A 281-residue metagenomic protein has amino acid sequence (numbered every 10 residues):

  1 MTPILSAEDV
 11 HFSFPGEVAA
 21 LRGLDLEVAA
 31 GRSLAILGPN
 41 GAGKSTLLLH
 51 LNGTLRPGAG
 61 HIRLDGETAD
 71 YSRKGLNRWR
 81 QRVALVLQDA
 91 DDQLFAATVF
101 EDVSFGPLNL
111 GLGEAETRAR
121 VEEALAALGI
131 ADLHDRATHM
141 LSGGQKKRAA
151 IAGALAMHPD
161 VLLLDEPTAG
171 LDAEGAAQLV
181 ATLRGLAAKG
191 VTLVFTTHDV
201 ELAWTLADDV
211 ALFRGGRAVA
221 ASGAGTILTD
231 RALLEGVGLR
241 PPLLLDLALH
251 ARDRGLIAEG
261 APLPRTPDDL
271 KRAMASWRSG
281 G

Functional and structural regions predicted by a protein language model:
L37-P39: The feature captures the beta-strand-to-loop junction immediately N-terminal to the Walker
N52: Helix-to-loop junction immediately C-terminal to a conserved catalytic motif
H61-R78: ABC ATPase NBD Q-loop/coupling interface
A115-L133: Conserved ABC ATPase "signature" region
A137-L141, Q145: Conserved ABC ATPase signature
A154-L155: ABC ATPase C-loop
L162-D165: Catalytic Walker B motif of ABC-type/P-loop ATPase nucleotide-binding domains
A203-T205: A short, surface-exposed alpha-helical micro-motif characterized by mixed small hydrophobic and charged/polar residues
